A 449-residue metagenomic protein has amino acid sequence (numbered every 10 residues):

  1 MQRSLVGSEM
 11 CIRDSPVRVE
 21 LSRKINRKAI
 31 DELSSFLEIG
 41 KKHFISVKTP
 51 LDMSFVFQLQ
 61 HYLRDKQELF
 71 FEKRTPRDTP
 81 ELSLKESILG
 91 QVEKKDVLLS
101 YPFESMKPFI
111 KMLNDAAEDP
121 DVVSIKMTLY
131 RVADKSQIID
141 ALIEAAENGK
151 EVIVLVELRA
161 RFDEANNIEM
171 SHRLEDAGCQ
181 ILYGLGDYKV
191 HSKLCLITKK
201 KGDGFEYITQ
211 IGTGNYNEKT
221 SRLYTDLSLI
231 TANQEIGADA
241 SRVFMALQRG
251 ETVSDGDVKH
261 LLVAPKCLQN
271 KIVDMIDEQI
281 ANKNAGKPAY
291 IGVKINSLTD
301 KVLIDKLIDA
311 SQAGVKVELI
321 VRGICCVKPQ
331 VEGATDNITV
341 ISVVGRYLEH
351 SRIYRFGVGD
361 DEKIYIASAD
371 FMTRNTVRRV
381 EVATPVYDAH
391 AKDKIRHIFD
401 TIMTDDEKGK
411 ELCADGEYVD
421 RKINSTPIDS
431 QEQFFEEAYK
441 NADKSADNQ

Functional and structural regions predicted by a protein language model:
M1, R23, N148-T220, I230 (+2 more regions): PLD/PLD-like phosphodiesterase catalytic module centered on the HKD motif
M1-G7, I12: Single conserved hydrophobic/aromatic residue that forms the stacking wall/gate of nucleotide- or nucleobase-binding
S8, L113, Q137-E147, L307: Histidine-anchored nucleotide/phosphate-binding helix
S15-V17, E93-S100, D121-T128, E151-E157 (+2 more regions): Glycine- and acidic
D31-E38: Internal gly/pro-rich beta-alpha loop/helix module that stabilizes soluble enzyme cofactors or their anionic handles
K41-S124, D203-M275: Active-site cores of enzymes that catalyze phosphoryl transfer or operate on phosphate-rich substrates
A133-D140, V302: Active-site core of PLP-dependent enzymes with the aminotransferase class I/II
